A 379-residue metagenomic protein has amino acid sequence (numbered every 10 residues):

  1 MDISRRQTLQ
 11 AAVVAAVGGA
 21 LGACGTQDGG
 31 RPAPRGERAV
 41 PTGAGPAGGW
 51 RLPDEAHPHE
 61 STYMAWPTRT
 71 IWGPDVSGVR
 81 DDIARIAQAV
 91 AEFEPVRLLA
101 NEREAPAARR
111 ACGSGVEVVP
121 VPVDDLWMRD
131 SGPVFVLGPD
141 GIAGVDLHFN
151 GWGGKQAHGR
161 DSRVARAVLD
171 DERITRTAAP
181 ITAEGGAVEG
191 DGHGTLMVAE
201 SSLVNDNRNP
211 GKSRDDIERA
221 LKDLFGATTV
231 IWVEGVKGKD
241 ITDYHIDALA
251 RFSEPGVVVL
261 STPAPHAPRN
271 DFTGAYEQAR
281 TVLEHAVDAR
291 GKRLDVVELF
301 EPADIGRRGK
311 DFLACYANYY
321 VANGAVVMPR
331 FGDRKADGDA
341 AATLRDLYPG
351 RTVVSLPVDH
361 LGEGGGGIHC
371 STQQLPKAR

Functional and structural regions predicted by a protein language model:
M1-A16: N-terminal secretory signal peptides and thylakoid transit peptides that target proteins across membranes
G22-A23: C-terminal motif of bacterial Sec signal peptides marking the signal peptidase cleavage site
T26: Short, conserved catalytic or interaction motifs in soluble domains
A33-R379: The feature marks the mature, well-folded catalytic cores of soluble enzymes
